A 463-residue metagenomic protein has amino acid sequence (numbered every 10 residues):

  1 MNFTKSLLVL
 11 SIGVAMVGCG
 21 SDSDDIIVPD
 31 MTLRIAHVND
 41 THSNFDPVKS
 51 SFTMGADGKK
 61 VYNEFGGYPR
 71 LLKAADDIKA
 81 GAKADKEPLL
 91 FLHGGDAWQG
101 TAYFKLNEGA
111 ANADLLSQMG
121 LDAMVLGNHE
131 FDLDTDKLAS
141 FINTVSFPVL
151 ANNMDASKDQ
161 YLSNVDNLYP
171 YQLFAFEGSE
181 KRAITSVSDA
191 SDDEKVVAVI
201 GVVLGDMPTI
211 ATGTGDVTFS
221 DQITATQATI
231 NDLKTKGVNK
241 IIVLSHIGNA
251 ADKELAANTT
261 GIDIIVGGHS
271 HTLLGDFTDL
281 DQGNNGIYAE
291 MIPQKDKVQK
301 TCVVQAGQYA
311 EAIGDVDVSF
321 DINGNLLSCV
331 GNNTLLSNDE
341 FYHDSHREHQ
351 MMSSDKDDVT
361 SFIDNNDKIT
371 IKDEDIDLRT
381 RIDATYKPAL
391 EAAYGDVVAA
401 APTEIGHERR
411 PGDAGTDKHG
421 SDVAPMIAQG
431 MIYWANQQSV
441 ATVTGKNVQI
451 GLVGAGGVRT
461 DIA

Functional and structural regions predicted by a protein language model:
M1-L7: Bacterial N-terminal signal peptides that target proteins for export
A15-G18: C-terminal motif of bacterial Sec signal peptides marking the signal peptidase cleavage site
S23-N338, G451: Acidic, metal/ion-coordinating pockets
R34-I35, N39-K49, K83-L90, W98-K105 (+6 more regions): Solvent-exposed loop/linker segments at secondary-structure transitions that flank or connect catalytic domains
